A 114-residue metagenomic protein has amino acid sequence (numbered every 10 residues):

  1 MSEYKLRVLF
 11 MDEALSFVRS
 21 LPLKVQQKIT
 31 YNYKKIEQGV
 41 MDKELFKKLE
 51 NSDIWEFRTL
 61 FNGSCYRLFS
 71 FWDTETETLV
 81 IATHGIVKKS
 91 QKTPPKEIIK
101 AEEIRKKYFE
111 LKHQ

Functional and structural regions predicted by a protein language model:
M1-C65, T74-V80, K88-Q114: Basic, Lys/Arg-enriched alpha-helical interface segments
